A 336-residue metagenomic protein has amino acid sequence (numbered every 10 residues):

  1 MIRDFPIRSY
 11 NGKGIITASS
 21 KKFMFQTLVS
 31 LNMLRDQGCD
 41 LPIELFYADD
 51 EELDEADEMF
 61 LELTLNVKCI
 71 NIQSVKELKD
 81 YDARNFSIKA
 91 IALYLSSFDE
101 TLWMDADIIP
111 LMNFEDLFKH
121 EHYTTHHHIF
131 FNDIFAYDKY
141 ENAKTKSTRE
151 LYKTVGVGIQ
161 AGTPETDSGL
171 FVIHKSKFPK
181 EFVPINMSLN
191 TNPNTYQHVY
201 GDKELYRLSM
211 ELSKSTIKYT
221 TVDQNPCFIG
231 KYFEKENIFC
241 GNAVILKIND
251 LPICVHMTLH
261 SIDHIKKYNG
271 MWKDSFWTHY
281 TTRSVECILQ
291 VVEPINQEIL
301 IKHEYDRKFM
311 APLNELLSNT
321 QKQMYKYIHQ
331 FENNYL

Functional and structural regions predicted by a protein language model:
M1-L336: Glycosyltransferase catalytic domains, chiefly GT-A lineage
